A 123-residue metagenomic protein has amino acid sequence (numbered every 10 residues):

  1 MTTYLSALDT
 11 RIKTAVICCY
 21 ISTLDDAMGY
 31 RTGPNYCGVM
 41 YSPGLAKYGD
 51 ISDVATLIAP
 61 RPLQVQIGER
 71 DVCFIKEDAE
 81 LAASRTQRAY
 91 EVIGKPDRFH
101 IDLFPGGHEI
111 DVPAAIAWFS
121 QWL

Functional and structural regions predicted by a protein language model:
M1-T10, F119: Short glycine-enriched nucleophile-adjacent loop and the immediately C-terminal alpha-helix near the catalytic center
T3-Y4, S52, Q87, A117: Active-site phosphate/pyrophosphate- and oxyanion-stabilizing loops and adjacent acidic/basic residues in soluble
I12-A55, P60, C73-A83, V92-K95: Mobile cap/lid helix-loop segments that gate and shape the active-site cleft of serine hydrolases
C18-C19, Q66, F104: Alpha/beta-hydrolase-fold catalytic nucleophile elbow
G38, S84-L123: C-terminal catalytic histidine-bearing segment of alpha/beta-hydrolase fold enzymes
I58, V65-I67: Short beta-strand/loop motif that positions the catalytic acidic residue of the alpha/beta-hydrolase fold
G68-V72: Conserved alpha/beta catalytic core and glycan-binding cleft of carbohydrate-active enzymes
